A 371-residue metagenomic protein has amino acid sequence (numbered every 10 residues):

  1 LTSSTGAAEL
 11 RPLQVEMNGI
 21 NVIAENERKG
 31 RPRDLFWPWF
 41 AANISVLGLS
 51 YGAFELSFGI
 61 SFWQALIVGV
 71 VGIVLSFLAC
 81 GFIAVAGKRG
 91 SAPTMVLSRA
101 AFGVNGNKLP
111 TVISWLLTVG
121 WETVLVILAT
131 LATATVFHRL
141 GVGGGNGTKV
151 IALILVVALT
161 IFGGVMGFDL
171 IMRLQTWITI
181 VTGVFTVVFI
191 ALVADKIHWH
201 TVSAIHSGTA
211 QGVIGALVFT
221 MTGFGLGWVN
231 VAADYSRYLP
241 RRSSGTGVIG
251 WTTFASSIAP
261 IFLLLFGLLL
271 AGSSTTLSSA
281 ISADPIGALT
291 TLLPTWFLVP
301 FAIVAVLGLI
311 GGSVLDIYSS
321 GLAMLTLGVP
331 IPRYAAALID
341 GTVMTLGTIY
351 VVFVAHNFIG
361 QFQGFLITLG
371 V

Functional and structural regions predicted by a protein language model:
L1-F62, G212-F219, R237-G247: Membrane-interface "cap" regions at the ends of multi-pass membrane proteins
R28-P32, M166-T179, N230-F262, L277-A288 (+1 more regions): Hydrophobic, small-residue-rich membrane helices and short re-entrant helix-turn-helix hairpins that build
F54-V85, G106-P110, S256-P260: Extracellular loop-to-transmembrane helix junctions
L56-V71, H138-V150, D169-I178, G287-P300 (+2 more regions): Transmembrane helix-loop boundary segments of multi-pass membrane transporters
S57-F58, V85, A101, L109 (+7 more regions): Membrane-water interface regions at transmembrane-helix termini and the short interhelical loops of multi-pass membrane
V68-F102, V112-V126: Juxtamembrane transmembrane-helix boundary signature
T111, R139-V165, I180-A191, M221-A232 (+2 more regions): Transmembrane alpha-helical segments of multi-pass small-molecule transport proteins
L131-A134, I180-H206, M221-G227, F266-S274 (+1 more regions): Hydrophobic alpha-helical segments and their helix-loop junctions in multi-pass secondary transporters
